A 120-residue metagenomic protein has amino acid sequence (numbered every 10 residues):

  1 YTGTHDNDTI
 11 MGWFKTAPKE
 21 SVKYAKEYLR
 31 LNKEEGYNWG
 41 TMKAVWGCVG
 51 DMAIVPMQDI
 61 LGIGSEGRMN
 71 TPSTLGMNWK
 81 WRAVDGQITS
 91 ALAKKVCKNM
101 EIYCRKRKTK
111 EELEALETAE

Functional and structural regions predicted by a protein language model:
Y1-E120: Catalytic cores of glycan-processing enzymes that make or break glycosidic bonds
